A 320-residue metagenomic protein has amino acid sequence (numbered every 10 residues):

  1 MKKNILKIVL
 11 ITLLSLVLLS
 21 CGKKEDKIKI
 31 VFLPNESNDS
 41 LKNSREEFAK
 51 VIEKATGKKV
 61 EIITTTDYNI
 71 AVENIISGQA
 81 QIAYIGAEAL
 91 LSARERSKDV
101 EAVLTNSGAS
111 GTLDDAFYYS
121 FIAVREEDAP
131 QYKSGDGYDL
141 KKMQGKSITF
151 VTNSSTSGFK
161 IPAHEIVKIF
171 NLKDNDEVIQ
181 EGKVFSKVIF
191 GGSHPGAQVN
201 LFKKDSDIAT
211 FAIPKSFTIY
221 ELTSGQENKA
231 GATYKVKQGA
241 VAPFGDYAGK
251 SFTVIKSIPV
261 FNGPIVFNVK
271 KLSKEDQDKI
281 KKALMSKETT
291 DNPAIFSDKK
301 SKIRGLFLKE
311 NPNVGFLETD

Functional and structural regions predicted by a protein language model:
M1-V9: Bacterial N-terminal signal peptides that target proteins for export
V17-S20: C-terminal motif of bacterial Sec signal peptides marking the signal peptidase cleavage site
E25-S92: Extracytoplasmic small-molecule ligand-binding "clamshell" domains of the periplasmic binding protein/Venus flytrap
F32-E47, K271-D320: An extracytoplasmic/periplasmic, membrane-proximal ligand-sensing/linker region
P34, F117-K133, K256-K274: A bilobed periplasmic-binding-protein/Venus flytrap-type ligand-binding module shared by bacterial periplasmic
P34, T66-Y68, Q79-D99, L104-G108 (+4 more regions): Beta->alpha turn/N-cap motifs
N106-K168: A conserved helix-loop-strand patch within extracytoplasmic ligand-binding domains of the periplasmic binding
S147, S155-S273: Pocket-lining segment of extracytoplasmic ligand-binding domains
